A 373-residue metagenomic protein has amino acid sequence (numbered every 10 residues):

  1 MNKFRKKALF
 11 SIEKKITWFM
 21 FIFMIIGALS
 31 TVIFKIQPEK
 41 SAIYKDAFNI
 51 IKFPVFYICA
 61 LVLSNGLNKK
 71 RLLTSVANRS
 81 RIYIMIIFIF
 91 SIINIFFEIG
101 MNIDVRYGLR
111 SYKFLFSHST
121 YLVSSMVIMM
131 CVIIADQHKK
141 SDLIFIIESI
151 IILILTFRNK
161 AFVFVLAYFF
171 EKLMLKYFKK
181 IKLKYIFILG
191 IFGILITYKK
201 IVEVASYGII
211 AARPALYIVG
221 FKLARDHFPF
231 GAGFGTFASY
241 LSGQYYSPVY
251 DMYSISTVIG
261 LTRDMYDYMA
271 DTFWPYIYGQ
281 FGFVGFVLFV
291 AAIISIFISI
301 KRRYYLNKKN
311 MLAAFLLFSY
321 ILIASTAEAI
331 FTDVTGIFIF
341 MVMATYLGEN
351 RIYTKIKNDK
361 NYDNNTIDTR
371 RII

Functional and structural regions predicted by a protein language model:
M1-L29, N350-I373: Transmembrane signal-anchor hairpin modules in multi-pass inner-membrane enzymes, especially those that act on
K3-T17, A135-I144, K179-K182, F297-F315: Membrane-interface helix-loop-helix junctions at transmembrane boundaries of multi-pass membrane enzymes, predominantly
K15-T31, P38-N65: Aromatic-anchored transmembrane helix interface
T74-N102, S117-L175: Alpha-helical transmembrane segments of multi-pass inner-membrane proteins
I95-E98, L155-T156, L173-I210, K222: A membrane-periplasm/extracellular boundary helix in multi-pass inner-membrane enzymes that assemble envelope glycans
I181-L183, Q280-L322, K355, D359: Hydrophobic transmembrane alpha-helices and their immediate junctions
V204-A211, A215-I218, G233-F281: Long extracytoplasmic/lumenal interhelical loops at the membrane interface of multi-pass membrane proteins
F315-I373: Transmembrane alpha-helices of multi-pass inner-membrane enzymes
